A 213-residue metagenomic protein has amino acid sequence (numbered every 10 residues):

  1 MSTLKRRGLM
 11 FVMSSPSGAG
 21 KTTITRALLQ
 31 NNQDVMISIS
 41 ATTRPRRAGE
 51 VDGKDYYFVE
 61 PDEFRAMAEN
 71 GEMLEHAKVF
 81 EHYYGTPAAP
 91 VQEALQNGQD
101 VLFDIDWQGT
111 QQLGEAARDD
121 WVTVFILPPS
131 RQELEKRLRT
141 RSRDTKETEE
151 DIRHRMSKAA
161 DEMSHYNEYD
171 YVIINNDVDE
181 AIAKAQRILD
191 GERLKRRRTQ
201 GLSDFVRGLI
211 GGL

Functional and structural regions predicted by a protein language model:
M1-M10, Q33: Extreme N-terminal, non-catalytic leader segments that precede Walker-type/kinase nucleotide-binding cores
L4, R143-K146, D161-L213: NTP-dependent small-molecule kinase module
G8-V12, D100-L102: Residue-level preference for the first positions of well-ordered beta-strands
S15, G20: Conserved glycine(s) of the Walker
K21, G109-Q111, I182: Short, well-ordered alpha-helical microsegments
T23-E72: N-terminal phosphate/diphosphate-binding loop that engages ATP/GTP or pyrophosphate donors across diverse enzyme folds
N31, D62-E72, T86-D144, L189: ATP-dependent NMP and nucleoside kinases share a basic, alpha-helical "lid"
D120, R131-S164, D179-E180: Ras-like small GTPase catalytic G-domain
